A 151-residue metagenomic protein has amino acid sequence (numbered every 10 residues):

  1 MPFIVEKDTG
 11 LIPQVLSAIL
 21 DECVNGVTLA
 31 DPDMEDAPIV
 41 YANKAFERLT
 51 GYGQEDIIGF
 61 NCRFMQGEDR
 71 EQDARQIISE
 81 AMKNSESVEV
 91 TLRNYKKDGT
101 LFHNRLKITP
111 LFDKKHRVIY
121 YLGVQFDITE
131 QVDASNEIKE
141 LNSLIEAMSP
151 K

Functional and structural regions predicted by a protein language model:
P2, R117-E130, E137: PAS-family sensory domains
N25, V88-V90, K97, F102-L106: PAS and PAS-like sensory/regulatory domains
V27-A30: Short hydrophobic secondary-structure edge segments in sensory/regulatory modules of signaling proteins
P32-D33, R93-D98, F112-D113: PAS-family sensory domains
D36-V40: Conserved hydrophobic beta-strand signature of PAS-family and PAS-like sensory domains
N43-F46: N-terminal capping loop/helix in small sensory signaling domains highlighted by a polar->aromatic N-x2-3-F motif
L49-G53, I58-R63, E68-R70, Q76-I78 (+1 more regions): PAS-family sensory domain signature
V132-P150: Sensory-domain boundary/capping and coupling elements
